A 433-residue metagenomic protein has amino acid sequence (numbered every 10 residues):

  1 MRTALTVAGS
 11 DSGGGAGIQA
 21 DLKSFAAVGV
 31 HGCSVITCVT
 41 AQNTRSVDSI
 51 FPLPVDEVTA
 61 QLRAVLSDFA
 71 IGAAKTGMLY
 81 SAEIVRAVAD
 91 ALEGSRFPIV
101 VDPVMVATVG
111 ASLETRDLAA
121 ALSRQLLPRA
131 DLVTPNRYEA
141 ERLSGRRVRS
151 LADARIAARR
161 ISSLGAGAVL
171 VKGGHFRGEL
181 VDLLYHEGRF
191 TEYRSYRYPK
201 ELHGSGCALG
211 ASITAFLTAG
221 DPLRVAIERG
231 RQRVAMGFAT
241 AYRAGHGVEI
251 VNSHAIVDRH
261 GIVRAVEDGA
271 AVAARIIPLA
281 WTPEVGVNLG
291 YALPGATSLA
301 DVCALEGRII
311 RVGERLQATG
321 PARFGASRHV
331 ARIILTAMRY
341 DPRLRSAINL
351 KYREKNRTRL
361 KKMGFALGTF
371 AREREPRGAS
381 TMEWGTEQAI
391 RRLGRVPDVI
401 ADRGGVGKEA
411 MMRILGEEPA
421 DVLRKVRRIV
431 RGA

Functional and structural regions predicted by a protein language model:
M1-T6, I18-V109, S253-V257: Conserved N-terminal subdomain of the carbohydrate kinase-like
V7-G13, F190-H203: Short pre-catalytic strand/loop immediately N-terminal to key active-site residues, enriched for Gly-Thr
Q19-S24, E141-R142, K200-L223: Short, small-residue alpha-helix embedded
V28-C33, T191, F216-G230: Phosphate-handling active-site elements
P52, V225-W281, G286-A292: Charged C-terminal helix
R116-F190: Conserved phosphate/ATP/ADP-binding segment of small-molecule kinases
G261-R372: Extended, low-hydrophobicity segments enriched in charged/polar residues
E354-A433: C-terminal binding/interaction regions
